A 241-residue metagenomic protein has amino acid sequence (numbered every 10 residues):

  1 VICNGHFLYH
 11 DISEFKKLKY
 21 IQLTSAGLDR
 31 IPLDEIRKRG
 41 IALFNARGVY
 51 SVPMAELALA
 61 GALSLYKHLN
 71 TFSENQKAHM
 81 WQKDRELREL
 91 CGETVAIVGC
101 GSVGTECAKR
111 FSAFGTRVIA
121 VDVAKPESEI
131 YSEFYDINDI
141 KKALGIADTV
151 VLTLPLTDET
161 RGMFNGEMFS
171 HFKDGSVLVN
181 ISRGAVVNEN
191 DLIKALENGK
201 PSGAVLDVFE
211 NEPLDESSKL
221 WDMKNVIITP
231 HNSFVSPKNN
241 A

Functional and structural regions predicted by a protein language model:
V1-S73: Phosphate/diphosphate ligand-binding glycine-rich loop within oxidoreductases
I2-N4, L23, V151-L152, N180 (+2 more regions): Redox-cofactor binding/interface segments in oxidoreductases and associated redox assembly factors
H10-K16, I31-K38, F111, A124-S132 (+1 more regions): Short loop/helix-cap segments at secondary-structure boundaries that form the rim of catalytic
A42-L57, T71, N211-A241: C-terminal helix-to-coil terminal segments
F72-E106: Glycine-rich NAD(P)-binding loop of Rossmann-like domains
T94, T116-R117: Residues at the starts of beta-strands that form the adenosine-phosphate
A108, S112, L196-E197: Gly/Ala-rich phosphate-binding loop of Rossmann-like dinucleotide-binding domains, activating on the conserved
A124-K219: Rossmann-like adenosine-cofactor binding region
